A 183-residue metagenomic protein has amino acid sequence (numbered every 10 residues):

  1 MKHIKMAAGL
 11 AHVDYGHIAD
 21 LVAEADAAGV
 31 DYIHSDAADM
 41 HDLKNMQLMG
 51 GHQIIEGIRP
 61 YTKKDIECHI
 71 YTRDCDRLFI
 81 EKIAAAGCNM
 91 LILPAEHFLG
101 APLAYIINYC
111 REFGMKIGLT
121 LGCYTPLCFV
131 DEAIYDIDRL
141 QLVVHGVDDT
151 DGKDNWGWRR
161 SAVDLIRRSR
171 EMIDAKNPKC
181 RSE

Functional and structural regions predicted by a protein language model:
H3-H17, Q47, D65-D74, G118-C128: Active-site mouth loops of central-metabolism enzymes
V13, H17, N45-Q53, K153-L165: Alpha-helix N-cap and loop-to-helix initiation/capping positions
I18, A25, D36, I83: Conserved, mostly hydrophobic/aromatic
E24-V30: A short, Lys/Arg-enriched amphipathic alpha-helix followed by its capping loop at the start of a domain
H34, E183: Generic enzyme active-site microenvironment
H41, Y61, L78, A86-R181: Conserved anion-binding
H41-D76: A short alpha/beta connector and helix-capping loop motif
